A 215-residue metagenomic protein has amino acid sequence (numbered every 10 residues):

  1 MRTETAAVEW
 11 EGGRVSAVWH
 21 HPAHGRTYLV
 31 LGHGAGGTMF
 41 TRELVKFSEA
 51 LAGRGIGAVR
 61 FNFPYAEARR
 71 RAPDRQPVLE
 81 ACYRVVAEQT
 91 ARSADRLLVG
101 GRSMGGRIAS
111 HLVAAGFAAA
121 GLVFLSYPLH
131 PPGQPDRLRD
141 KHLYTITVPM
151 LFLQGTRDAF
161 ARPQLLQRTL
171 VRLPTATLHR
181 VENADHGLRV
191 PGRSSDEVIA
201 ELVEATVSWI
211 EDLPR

Functional and structural regions predicted by a protein language model:
A6-L97, D185-P191, V198, L202: Serine-hydrolase catalytic machinery in alpha/beta-hydrolase-like enzymes
E11-R14, H130-R137, F160: Short gly/ser/thr-rich secondary-structure transition/capping motifs
Y83-I146: Primarily recognizes the serine-hydrolase "nucleophile elbow" in alpha/beta-hydrolase and SGNH/GDSL folds
T145-T147, F152-Q154, D158: Short beta-strand/loop motif that positions the catalytic acidic residue of the alpha/beta-hydrolase fold
A159-L165: Conserved alpha/beta-hydrolase "acid-adjacent" motif
R172-L188: Catalytic histidine neighborhood in serine/cysteine hydrolases with alpha/beta-hydrolase-type architecture
S208-R215: Alpha/beta-hydrolase-fold serine-hydrolase catalytic core, especially in secreted/extracellular enzymes
